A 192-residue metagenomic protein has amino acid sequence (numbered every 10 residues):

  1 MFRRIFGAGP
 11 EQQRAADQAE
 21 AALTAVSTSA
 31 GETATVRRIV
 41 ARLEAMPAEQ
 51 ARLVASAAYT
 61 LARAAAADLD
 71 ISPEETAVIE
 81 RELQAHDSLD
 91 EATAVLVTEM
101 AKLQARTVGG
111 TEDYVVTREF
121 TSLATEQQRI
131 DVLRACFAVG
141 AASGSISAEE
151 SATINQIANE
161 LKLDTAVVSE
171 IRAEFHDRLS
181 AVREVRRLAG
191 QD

Functional and structural regions predicted by a protein language model:
M1-R63, S72-D192: Small-residue-enriched hydrophobic alpha-helices in membranes
